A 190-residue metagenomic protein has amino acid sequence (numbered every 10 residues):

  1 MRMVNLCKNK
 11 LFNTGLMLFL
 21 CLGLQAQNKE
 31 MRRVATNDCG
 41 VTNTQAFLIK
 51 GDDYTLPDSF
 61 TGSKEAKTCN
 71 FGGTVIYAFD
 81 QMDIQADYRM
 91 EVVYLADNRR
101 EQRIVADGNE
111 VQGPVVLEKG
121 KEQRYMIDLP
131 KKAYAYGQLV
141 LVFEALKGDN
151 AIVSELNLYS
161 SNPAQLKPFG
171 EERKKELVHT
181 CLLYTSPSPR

Functional and structural regions predicted by a protein language model:
M1-Q27: Bacterial Sec-dependent N-terminal signal peptides
Q27-M82, S154-L183: Glycan-recognition and processing domains
M82-R89: Extended extracellular/luminal ectodomain segments enriched in beta-structured repeat modules
V93-D97: Solvent-exposed strand-to-loop "edge" motifs in beta-rich extracellular domains
R100-E110: Short, surface-exposed beta-strand/strand-loop-strand elements in extracellular ectodomains
N109-A135: Extracellular carbohydrate recognition and processing domains and analogous Trp-centered ligand-binding platforms
L141-D149: Short beta-strand-plus-loop segments that form exposed binding edges in beta-rich domains
Y184-R190: Conserved small/polar residues in nucleotide/adenosyl-binding loops
